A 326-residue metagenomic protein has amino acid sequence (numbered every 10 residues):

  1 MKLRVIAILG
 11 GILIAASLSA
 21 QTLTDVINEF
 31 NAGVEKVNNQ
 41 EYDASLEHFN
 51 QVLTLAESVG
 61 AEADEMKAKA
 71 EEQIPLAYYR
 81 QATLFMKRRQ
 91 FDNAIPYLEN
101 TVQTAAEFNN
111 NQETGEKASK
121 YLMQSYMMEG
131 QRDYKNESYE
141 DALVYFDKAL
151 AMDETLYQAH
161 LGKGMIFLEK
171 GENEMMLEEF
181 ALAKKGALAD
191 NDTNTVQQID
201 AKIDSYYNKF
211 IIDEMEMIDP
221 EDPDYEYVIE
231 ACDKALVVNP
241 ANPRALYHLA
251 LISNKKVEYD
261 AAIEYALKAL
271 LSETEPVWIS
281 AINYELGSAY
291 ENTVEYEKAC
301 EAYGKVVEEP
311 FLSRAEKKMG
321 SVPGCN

Functional and structural regions predicted by a protein language model:
L18-R80, K87-R88, E107, N326: N-terminal leader/linker segments that initiate helical-solenoid repeat arrays
D25, V59, F108, L156 (+4 more regions): Residue-level recognition of tetratricopeptide repeat
E62-A63, A77, N111, A118 (+6 more regions): TPR alpha-solenoid repeat register
E65-M66, Q73, R80, T114 (+8 more regions): Canonical tetratricopeptide repeat
N194-A201, S205-E230, S288, N292-N326: Terminal, low-structured helical/coil segments at or just beyond the last alpha-helical repeat
